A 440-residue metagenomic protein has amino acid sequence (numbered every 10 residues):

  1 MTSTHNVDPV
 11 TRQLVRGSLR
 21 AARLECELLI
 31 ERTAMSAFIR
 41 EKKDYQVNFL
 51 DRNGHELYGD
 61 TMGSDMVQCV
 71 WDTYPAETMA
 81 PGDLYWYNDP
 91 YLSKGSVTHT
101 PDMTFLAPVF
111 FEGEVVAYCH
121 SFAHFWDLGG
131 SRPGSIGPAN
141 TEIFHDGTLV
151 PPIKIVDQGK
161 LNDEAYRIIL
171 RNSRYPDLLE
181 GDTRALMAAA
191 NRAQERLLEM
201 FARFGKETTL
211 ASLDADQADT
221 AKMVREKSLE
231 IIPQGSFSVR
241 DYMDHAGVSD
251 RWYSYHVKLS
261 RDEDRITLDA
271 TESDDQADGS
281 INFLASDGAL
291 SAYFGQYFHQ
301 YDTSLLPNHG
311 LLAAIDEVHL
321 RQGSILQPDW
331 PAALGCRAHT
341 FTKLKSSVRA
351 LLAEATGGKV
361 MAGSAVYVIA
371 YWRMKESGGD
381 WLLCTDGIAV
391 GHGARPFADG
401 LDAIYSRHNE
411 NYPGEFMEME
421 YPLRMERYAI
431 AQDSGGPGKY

Functional and structural regions predicted by a protein language model:
M1-P81, W86, P90-F111, V115-Y440: Glycine/proline-enriched, intrinsically flexible loops and inter-domain linkers
